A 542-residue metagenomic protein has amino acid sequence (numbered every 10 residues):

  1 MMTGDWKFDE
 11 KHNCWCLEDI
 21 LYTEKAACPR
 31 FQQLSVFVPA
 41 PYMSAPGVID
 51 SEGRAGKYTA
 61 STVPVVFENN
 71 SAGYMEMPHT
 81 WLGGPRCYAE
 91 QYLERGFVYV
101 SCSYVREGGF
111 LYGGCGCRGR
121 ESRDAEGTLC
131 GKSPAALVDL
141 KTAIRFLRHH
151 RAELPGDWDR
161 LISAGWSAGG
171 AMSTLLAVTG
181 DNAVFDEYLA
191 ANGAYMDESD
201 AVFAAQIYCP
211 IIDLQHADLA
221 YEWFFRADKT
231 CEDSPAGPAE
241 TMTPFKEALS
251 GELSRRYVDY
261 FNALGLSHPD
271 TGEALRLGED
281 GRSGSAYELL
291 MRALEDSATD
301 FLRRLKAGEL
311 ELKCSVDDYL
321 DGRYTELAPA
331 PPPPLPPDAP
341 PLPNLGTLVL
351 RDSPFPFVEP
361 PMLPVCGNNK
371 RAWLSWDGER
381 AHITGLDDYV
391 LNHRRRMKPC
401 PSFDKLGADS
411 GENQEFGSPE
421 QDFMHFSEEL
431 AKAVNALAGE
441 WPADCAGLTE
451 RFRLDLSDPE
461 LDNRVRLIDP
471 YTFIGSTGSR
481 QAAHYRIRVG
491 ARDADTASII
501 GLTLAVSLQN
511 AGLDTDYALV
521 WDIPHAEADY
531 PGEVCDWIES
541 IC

Functional and structural regions predicted by a protein language model:
M1-R54, T515: A domain-start/cap signature at the N-terminus of enzymes
S35, K313-C542: C-terminal subdomain of alpha/beta-hydrolase-fold enzymes, centered on the catalytic histidine and its supporting
P46-G47, E76-L82, F110-C115, W158 (+5 more regions): Short, solvent-exposed loop/turn and secondary-structure capping segments
I49-Y74: Short beta-strand element of the alpha/beta-hydrolase
E68-L137, A177-T179, I523: Cap/lid segment of the alpha/beta-hydrolase catalytic domain
G127-E153, Y530: Alpha/beta-hydrolase active-site loop
H149-D228, V465: Primarily recognizes the serine-hydrolase "nucleophile elbow" in alpha/beta-hydrolase and SGNH/GDSL folds
Y208-P210, H216-K405: Non-catalytic, alpha-helical, charged scaffold/linker segments that couple or flank catalytic or architectural cores
